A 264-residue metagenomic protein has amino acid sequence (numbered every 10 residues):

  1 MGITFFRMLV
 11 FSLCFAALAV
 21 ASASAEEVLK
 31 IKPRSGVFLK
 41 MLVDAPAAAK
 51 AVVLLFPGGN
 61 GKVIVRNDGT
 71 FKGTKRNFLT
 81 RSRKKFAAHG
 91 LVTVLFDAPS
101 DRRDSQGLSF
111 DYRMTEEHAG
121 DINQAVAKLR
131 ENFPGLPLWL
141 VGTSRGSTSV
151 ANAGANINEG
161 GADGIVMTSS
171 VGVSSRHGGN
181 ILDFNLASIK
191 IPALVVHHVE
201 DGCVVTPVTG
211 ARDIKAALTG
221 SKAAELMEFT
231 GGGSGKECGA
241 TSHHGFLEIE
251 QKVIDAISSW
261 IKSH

Functional and structural regions predicted by a protein language model:
L9-A19: Bacterial N-terminal signal peptides
S24-A48: N-terminal cap/lid segment of alpha/beta-hydrolase-fold proteins
P46-A88: Short, surface-exposed "cap/lid" segments of acyl-processing enzymes
F78, Q106-F133: Alpha/beta-hydrolase active-site loop
R83-D104: Conserved alpha/beta-hydrolase
A127-S188: Primarily recognizes the serine-hydrolase "nucleophile elbow" in alpha/beta-hydrolase and SGNH/GDSL folds
G164-F229: The feature captures the conserved acid-bearing segment of alpha/beta-hydrolase catalytic domains
S221-H264: C-terminal catalytic histidine-bearing segment of alpha/beta-hydrolase fold enzymes
